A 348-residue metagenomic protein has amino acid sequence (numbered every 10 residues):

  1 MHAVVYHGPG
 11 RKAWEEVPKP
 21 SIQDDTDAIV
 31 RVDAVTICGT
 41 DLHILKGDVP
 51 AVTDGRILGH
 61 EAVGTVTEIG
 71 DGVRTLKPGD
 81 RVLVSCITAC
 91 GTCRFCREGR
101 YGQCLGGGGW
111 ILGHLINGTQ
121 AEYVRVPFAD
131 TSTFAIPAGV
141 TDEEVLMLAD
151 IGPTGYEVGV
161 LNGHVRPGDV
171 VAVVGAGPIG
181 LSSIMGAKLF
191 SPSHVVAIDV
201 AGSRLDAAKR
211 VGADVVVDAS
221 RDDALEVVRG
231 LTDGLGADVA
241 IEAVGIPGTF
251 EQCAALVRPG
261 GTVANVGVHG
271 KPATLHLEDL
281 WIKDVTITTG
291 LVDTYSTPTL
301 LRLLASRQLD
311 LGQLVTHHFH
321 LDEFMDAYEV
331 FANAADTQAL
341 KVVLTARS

Functional and structural regions predicted by a protein language model:
M1, D25, E251-A255, T294 (+1 more regions): C-terminal hydrophobic helical "lid"/dimerization subdomain of Rossmann-like NAD(P)H-dependent oxidoreductases
H7, K19-P20, T53-G59, I111-N117 (+1 more regions): Short Gly/Pro-enriched turn/cap motifs at secondary-structure boundaries
P18-V35, D48-R97, P137-G139: Glycine-rich beta-strand-centered segment in the early N-terminal region that forms part of a ligand/cofactor-binding
T92-V174: NAD(P)H dinucleotide-binding glycine-rich loop of Rossmann-like/cofactor-binding domains, especially the beta1-alpha1
A138-D222, E226: Mid-domain Rossmann-like dinucleotide-binding core that forms the NAD(H)/NADP(H) cofactor-binding site
N162-R166, F190, D206, R210-T286 (+2 more regions): Glycine-rich cofactor phosphate-binding loops and adjacent beta1-alpha1 units of small-molecule cofactor enzyme domains
D199, G267, L291: Conserved acidic E/D residue at the C-terminus of a beta-strand in Rossmann-like folds
